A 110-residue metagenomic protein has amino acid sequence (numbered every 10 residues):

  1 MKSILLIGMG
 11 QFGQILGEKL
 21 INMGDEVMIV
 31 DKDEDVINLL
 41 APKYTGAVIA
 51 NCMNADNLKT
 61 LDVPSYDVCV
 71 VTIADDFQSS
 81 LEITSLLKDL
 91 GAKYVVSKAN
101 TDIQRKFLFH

Functional and structural regions predicted by a protein language model:
M1-H110: Cytosolic regulatory regions of ion transport systems
